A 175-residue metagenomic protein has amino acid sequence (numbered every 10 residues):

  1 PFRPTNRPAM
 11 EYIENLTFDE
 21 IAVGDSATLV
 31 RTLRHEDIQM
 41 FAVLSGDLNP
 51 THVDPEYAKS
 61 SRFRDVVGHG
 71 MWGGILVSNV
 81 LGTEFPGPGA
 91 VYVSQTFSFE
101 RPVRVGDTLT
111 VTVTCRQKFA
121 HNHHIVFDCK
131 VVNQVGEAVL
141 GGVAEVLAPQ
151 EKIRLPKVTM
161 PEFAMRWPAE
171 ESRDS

Functional and structural regions predicted by a protein language model:
F2, N6-V23, V103-S175: HotDog/MaoC-like acyl-thioester-processing domains
R7-V66, D174-S175: Catalytic strand-loop segment that frames the active site of acyl-thioester-processing enzymes
T28-T32, S98, E145-L147: Generic structural detector for well-ordered beta-strands
V43-G46, G82-P86, Q134: Short, intrinsically disordered, mixed-charge
K59-G68, W72-T112: Hydrophobic beta-strand-centered segment that forms part of the acyl-chain substrate-binding groove
